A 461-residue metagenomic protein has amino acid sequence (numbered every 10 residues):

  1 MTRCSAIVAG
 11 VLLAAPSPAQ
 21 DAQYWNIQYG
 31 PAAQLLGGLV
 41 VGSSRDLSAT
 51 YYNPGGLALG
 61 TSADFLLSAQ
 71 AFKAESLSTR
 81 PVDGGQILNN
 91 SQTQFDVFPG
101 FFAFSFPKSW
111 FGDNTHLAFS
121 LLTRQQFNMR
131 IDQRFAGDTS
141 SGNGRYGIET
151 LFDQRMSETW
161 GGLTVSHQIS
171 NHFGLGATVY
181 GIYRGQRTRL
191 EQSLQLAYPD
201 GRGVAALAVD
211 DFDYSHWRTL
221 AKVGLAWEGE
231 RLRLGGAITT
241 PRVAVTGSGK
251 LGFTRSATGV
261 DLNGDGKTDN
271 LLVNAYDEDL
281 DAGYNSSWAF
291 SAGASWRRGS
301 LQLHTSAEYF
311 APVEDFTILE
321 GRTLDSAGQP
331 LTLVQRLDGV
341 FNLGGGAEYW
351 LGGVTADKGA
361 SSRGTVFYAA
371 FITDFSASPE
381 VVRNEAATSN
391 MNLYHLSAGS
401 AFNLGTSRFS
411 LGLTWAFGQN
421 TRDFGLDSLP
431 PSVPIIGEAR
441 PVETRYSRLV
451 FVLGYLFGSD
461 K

Functional and structural regions predicted by a protein language model:
M1-A6: Bacterial N-terminal signal peptides that target proteins for export
V8-A9, N53: Short hydrophobic/aromatic patches on the structural cores and recognition surfaces of FHA
A9-G10, A33, A63: Generic N-terminal initiation segments characterized by hydrophobic and/or small/turn-forming residues
A14-S17: N-terminal signal peptide c-region/cleavage motif recognized by signal peptidases
Q20-Q34, P99-F101, S105-K461: Outer-membrane beta-barrel porins/channels
G30-A49: N-terminal targeting signals for Sec/Tat export/insertion, comprising classic cleavable signal peptides
S44-Y52, A58-G137, R145, G229: Outer-membrane beta-barrel translocator/receptor signature
